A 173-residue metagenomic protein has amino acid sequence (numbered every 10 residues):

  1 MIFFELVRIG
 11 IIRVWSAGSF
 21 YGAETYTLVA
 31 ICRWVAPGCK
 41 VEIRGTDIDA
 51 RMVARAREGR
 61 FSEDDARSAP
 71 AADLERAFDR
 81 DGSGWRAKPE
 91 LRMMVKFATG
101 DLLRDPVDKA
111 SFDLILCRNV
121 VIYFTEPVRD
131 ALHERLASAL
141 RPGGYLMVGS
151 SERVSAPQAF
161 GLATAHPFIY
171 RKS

Functional and structural regions predicted by a protein language model:
M1-W15, H133, G149: Conserved AdoMet
V7, F61, R141: Short conserved AdoMet
G10-T27, V41-R44: Conserved class I S-adenosyl-L-methionine
I31-E42: Conserved S-adenosyl-L-methionine
V41-L116, V120-V128, R153-S155: Extended basic-aromatic, gly/pro-enriched interface segments that bind polyanionic ligands
L114, S155-S173: Core SAM-dependent methyltransferase catalytic element
D130-P142: A short glycine-rich, Lys/Arg-flanked "PGG" loop and its adjoining helix->strand segment in the class I
P142-S151: Conserved beta-strand signature within the Rossmann-like core of class I S-adenosyl-L-methionine
